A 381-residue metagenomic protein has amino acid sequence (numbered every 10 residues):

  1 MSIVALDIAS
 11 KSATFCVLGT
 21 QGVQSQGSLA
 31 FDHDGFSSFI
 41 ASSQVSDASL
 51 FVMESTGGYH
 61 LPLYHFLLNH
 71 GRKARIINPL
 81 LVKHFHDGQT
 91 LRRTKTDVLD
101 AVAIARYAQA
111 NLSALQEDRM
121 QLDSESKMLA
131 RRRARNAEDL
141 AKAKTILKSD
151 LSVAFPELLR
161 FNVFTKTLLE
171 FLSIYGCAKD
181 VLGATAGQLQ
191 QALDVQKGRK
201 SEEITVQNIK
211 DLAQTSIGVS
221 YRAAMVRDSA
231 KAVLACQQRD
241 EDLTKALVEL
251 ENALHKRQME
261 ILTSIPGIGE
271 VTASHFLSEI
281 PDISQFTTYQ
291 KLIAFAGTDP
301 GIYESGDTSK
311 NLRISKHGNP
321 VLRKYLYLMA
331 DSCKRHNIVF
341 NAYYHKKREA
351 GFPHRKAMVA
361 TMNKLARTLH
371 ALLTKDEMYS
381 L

Functional and structural regions predicted by a protein language model:
M1-L381: A detector of single, family-specific signature residues that are central to catalytic or substrate-handling motifs
